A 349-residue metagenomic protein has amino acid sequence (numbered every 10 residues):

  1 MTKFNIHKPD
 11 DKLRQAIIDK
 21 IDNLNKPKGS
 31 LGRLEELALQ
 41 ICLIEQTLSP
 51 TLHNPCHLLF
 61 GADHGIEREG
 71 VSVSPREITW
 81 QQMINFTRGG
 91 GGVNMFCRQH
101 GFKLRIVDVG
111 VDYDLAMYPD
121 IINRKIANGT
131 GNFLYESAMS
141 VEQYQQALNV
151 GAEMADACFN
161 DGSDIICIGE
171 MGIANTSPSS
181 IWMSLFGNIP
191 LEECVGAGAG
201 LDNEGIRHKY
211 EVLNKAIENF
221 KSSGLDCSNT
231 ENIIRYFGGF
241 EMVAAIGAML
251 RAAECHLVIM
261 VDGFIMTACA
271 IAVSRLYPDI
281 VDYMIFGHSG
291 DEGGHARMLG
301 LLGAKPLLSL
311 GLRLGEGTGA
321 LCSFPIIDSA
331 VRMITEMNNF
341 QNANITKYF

Functional and structural regions predicted by a protein language model:
M1-F349: N-terminal loops that bind phosphate or other acidic moieties and the adjacent beta-alpha structural core
